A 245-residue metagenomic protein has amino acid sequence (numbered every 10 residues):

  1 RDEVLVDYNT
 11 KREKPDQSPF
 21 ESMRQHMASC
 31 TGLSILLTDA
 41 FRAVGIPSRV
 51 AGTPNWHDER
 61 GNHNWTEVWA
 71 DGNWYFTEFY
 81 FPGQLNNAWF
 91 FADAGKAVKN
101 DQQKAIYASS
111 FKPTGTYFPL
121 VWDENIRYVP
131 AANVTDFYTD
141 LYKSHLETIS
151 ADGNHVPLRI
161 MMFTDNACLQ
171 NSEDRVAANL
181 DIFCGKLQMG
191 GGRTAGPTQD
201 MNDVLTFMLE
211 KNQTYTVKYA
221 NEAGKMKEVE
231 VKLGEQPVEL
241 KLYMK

Functional and structural regions predicted by a protein language model:
R1-Q25: Secondary-structure boundary elements
N9-T10, Q25, A43, P54-E59 (+2 more regions): His-Asp-centered catalytic microenvironments across diverse enzyme cores, prominently the transglutaminase-like
D16, G32-S34, S144-L146: Residue-level detector of functional hotspots within protein domains
F20-T31, W56: Short, charged/polar micro-motifs that form catalytic or ligand-binding hotspots
H26-A51, T66: Cysteine-centered nucleophilic/redox motifs
A220-K245: Structured interaction patches on ligand/partner-binding surfaces of diverse proteins
